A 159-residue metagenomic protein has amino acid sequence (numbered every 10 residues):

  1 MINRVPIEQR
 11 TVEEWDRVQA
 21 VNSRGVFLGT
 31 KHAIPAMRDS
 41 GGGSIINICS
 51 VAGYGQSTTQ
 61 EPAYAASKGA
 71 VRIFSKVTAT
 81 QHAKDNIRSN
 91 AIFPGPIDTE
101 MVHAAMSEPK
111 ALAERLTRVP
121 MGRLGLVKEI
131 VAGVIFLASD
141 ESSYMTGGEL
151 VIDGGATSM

Functional and structural regions predicted by a protein language model:
P6-I7, T11-D16, A111, R115: Substrate-binding pocket helix/loop in short-chain dehydrogenase/reductase
R10, Q56-A65, V77: Active-site loop-to-helix junction immediately N-terminal to the catalytic Tyr of the SDR YXXXK motif in Rossmann-fold
T30, S67, S75: Active-site helix of classical SDR
P35, T80-Q81, S143: Alpha-helical segment proximal to the catalytic Tyr-Lys
S50: Residue(s) in the substrate-gating loop at a strand-loop-helix junction that position the organic substrate next
G55, V134-I135, T146-M159: Short C-terminal tail/terminal secondary-structure segment of NAD(P)H-dependent dehydrogenase/reductase domains
A83-R88, M145-G147: Short, small/polar-rich loop/turn modules that mediate ligand/substrate recognition or access, typified
